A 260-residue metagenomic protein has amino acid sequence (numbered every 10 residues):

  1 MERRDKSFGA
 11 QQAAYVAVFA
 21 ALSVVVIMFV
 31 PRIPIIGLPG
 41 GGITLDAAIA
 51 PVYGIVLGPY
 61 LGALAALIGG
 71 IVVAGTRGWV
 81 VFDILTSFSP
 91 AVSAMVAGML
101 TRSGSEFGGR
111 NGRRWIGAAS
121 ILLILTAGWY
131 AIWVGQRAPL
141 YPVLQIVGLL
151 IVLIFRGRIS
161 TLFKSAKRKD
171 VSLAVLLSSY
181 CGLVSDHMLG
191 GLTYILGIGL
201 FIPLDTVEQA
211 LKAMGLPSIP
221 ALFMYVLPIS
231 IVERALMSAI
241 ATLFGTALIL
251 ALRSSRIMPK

Functional and structural regions predicted by a protein language model:
M1-K260: Loop-helix junctions at membrane interfaces
